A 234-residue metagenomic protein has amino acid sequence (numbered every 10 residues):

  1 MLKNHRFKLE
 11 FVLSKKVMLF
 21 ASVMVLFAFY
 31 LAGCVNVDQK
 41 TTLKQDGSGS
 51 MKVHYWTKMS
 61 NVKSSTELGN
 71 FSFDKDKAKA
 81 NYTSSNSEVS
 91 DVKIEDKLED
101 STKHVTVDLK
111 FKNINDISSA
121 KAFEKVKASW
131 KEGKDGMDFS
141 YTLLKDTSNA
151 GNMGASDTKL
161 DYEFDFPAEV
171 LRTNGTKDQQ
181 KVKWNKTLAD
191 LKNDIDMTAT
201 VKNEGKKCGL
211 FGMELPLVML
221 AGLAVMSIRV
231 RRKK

Functional and structural regions predicted by a protein language model:
L2, L9, E67-K75, M153 (+1 more regions): Short, aromatic- and cysteine-enriched interfacial helices/patches that mediate contacts at lipid membranes
N4-A21, G212-L215: Bacterial N-terminal signal peptides that target proteins for export
F20-L26, L220-L223: Sec-dependent N-terminal signal peptides
A32-G33: C-terminal motif of bacterial Sec signal peptides marking the signal peptidase cleavage site
V37-Y55, D135-Y141: One face of beta-strands
H54-D76: Surface-exposed, glycine/proline- and aromatic-rich loop segments on solvent-exposed faces across compartments
N81-R231: Mature, soluble, non-transmembrane domains
